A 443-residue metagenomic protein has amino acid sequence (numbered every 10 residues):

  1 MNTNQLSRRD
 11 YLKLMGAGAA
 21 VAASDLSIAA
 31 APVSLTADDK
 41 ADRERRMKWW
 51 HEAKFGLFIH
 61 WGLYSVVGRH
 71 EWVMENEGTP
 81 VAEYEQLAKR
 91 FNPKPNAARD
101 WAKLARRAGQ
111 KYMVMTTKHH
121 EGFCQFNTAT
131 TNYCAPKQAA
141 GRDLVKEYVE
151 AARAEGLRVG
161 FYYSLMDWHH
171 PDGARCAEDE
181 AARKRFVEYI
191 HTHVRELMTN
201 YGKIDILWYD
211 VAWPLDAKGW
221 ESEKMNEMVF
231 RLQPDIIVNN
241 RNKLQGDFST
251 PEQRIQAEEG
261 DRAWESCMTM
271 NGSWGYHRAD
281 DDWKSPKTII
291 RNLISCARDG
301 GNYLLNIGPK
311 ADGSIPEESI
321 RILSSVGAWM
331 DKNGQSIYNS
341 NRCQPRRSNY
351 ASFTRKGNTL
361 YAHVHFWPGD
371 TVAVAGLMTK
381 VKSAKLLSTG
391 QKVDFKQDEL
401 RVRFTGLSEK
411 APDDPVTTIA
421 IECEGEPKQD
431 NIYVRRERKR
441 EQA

Functional and structural regions predicted by a protein language model:
M1-D10: N-terminal secretory signal peptides
L12-A22, A31-A443: Mature catalytic domains of secreted/periplasmic carbohydrate-active enzymes
S27-I28: Cleavable N-terminal signal peptides
